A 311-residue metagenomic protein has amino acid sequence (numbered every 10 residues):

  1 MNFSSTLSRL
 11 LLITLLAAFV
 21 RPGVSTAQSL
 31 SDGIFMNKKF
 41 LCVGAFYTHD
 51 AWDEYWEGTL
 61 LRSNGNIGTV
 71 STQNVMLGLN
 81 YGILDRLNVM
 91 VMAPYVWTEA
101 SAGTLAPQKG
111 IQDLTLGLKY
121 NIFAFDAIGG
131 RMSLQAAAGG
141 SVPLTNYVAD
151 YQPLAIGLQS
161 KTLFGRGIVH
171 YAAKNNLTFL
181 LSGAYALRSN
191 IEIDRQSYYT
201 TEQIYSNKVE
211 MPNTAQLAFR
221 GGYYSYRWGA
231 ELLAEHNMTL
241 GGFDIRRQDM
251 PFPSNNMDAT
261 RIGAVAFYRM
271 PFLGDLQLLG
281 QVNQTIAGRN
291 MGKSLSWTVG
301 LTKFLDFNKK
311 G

Functional and structural regions predicted by a protein language model:
S31-K39, R86, A124-L134, N175-L177 (+3 more regions): Short loop/turn motifs that connect adjacent beta-strands in outer-membrane beta-barrel proteins
I34, F46, G78-N80, K119-N121 (+4 more regions): Transmembrane beta-barrel domains of outer membrane proteins
K39, S71-V75, K109-L116, M132 (+5 more regions): Residues that define the transmembrane beta-barrel architecture of outer-membrane proteins
L41-A45, V89-V91, L116, M132-A138 (+6 more regions): Transmembrane beta-strands of outer-membrane beta-barrel proteins
Y47-D53, A93-E99, I122, G140-N146 (+5 more regions): Transmembrane beta-strands of outer-membrane beta-barrel pores
H49-N74, P153-A155: Surface-exposed strand-loop-strand hairpins of Gram-negative outer-membrane beta-barrel proteins
W56-G58, S63-G65, Q203-G311: Outer membrane beta-barrel transmembrane domains
T104-V209, P251-N255: Outer-membrane pore/translocation modules
